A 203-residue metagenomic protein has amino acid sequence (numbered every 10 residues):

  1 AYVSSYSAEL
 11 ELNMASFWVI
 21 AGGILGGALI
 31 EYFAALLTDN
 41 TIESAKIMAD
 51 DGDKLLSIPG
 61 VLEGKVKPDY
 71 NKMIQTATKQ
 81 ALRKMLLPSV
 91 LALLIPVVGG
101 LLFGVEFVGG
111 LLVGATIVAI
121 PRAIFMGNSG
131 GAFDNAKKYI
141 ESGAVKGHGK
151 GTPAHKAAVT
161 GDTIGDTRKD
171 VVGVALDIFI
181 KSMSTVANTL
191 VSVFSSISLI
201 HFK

Functional and structural regions predicted by a protein language model:
A1-K203: Hydrophobic packing and interface segments
